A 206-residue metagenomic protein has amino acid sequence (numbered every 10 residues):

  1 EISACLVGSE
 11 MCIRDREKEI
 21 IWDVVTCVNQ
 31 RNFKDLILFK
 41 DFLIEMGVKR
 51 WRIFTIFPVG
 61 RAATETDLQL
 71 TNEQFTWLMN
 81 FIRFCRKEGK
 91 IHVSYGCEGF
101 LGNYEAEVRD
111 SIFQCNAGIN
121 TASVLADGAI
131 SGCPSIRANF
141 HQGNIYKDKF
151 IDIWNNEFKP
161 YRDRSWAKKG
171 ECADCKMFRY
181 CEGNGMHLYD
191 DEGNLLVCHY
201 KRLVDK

Functional and structural regions predicted by a protein language model:
E1-G8: Positively charged, low-complexity/disordered segments
I2, S94, I112, I130 (+3 more regions): Mature extracytoplasmic/luminal segments of secretory-pathway proteins
A4, L78-M79, N155: Low-complexity, intrinsically disordered short peptide segments enriched in small/polar/basic residues
L6, I13, Q114-N116, Y180-E182 (+1 more regions): Sequence contexts marking disulfide-bonded cysteines in secreted/extracellular proteins
S9-E10, R14-T121, A126-S131, S135-H141: Radical SAM enzyme [4Fe-4S]-AdoMet core and its adjacent flexible, acidic and glycine-rich loops/tails across
S135-K206: Flexible mid-to-C-terminal extensions adjoining Fe-S/redox cofactors in radical SAM and related proteins
